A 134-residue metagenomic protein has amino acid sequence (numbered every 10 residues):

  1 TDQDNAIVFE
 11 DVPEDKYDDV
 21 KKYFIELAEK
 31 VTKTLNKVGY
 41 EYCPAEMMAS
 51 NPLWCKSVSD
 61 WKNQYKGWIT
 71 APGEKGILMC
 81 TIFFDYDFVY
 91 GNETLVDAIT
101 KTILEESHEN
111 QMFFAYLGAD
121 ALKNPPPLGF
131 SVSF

Functional and structural regions predicted by a protein language model:
T1-F134: A nucleotide- and high-energy phosphate-metabolite-utilizing enzyme signature
